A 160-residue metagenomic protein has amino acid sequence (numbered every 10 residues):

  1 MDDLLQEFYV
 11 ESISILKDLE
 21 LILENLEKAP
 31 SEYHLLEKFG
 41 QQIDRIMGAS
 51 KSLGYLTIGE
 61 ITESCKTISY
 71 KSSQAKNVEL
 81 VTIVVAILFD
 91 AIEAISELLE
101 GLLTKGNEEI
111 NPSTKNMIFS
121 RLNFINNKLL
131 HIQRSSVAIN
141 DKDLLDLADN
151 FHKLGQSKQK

Functional and structural regions predicted by a protein language model:
M1-K160: Non-catalytic helical tethers at domain boundaries
